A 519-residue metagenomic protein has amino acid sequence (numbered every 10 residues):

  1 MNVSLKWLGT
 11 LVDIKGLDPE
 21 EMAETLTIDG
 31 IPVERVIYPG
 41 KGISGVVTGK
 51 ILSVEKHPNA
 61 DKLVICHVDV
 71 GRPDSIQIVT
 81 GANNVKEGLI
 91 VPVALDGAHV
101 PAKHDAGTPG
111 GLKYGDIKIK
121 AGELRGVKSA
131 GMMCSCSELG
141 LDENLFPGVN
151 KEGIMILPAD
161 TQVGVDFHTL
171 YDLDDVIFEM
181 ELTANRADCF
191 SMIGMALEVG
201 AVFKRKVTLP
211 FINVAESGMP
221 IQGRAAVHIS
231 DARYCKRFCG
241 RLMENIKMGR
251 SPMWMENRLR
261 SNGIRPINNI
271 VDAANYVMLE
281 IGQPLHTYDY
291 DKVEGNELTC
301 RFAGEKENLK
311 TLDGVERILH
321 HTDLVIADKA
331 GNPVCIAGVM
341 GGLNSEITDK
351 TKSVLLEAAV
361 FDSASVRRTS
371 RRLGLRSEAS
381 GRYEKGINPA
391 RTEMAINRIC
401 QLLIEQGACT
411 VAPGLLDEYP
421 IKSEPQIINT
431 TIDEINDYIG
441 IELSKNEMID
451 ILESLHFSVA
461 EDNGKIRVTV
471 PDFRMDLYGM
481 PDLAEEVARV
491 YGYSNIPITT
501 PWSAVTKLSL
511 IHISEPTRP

Functional and structural regions predicted by a protein language model:
M1-M219, L355, R372-G374, E378 (+3 more regions): Phosphate-backbone binding interfaces of nucleic-acid-interacting proteins
N2-V3, W7, N83-I90, A184-V202 (+3 more regions): Conserved phosphate/anionic-ligand binding catalytic regions in large, soluble enzymes, centered on
L5, L11, E24, V64 (+2 more regions): Glycine/proline-enriched, intrinsically flexible loops and inter-domain linkers
P19-E21, V33-G40, K204-E216, P266-V271 (+4 more regions): Flexible, glycine/charged-enriched surface loops at secondary-structure junctions
T48-I78, E256-N257, A274-E346: Conserved mixed alpha/beta core segments that line enzyme active sites in large multi-domain catalysts
R125-C134, H168, V325-S423: Mobile "lid/hinge" segments at catalytic clefts and subdomain interfaces of large enzymes
F203-I229, G407-E434, E442: Terminal amphipathic helices with adjacent charged low-complexity linkers/tails
I428-I432, N436-L510, S514: Extended, well-folded interaction surfaces typified by the phenylalanyl-tRNA synthetase beta subunit core
